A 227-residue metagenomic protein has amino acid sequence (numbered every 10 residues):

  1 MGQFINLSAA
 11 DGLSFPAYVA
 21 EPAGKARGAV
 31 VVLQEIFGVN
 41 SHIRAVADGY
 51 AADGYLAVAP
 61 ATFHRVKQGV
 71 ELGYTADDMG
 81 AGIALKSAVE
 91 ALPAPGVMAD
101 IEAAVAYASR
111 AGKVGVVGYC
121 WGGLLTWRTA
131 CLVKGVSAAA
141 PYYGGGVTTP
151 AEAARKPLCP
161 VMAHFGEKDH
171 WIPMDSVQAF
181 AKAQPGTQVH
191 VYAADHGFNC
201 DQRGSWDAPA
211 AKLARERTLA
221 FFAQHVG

Functional and structural regions predicted by a protein language model:
M1-G227: N-terminal cap/leader regions of alpha/beta-hydrolase-fold enzymes, predominantly small-molecule hydrolases
